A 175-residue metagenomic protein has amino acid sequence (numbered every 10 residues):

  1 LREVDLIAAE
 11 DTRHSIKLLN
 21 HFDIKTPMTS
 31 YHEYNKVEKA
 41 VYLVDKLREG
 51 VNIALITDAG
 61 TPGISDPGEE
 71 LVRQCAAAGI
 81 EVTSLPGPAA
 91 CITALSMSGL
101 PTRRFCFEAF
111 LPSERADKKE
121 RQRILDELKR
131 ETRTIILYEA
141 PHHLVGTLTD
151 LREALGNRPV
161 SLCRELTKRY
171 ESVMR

Functional and structural regions predicted by a protein language model:
R2-L85, T93: Class I S-adenosyl-L-methionine
L6-A9, R13-I24, C91-L100, F105-C106 (+2 more regions): RNA substrate-binding interface of SAM-dependent RNA methyltransferases
T12, A40, P88, K118-L125 (+2 more regions): Amphipathic alpha-helical transducer elements in NTP-driven molecular machines
K25-E33, V82-T83, T102-A109, N157-C163: Short hydrophobic/aromatic-enriched beta-strand-loop microsegments
V41, D66, A94-S96, T147-T149 (+1 more regions): Short, well-ordered secondary-structure micro-motifs
V51-N52, R133-T134, Y138-R175: A contiguous loop/helix-start segment that scaffolds small-molecule binding in enzyme catalytic cores
I53-D58, R104, E108-A109, T132 (+1 more regions): Short beta-strands and strand-loop turn motifs
E70-E131: Class I SAM-dependent methyltransferase SAM-binding "motif I" and its flanking Rossmann-like core
